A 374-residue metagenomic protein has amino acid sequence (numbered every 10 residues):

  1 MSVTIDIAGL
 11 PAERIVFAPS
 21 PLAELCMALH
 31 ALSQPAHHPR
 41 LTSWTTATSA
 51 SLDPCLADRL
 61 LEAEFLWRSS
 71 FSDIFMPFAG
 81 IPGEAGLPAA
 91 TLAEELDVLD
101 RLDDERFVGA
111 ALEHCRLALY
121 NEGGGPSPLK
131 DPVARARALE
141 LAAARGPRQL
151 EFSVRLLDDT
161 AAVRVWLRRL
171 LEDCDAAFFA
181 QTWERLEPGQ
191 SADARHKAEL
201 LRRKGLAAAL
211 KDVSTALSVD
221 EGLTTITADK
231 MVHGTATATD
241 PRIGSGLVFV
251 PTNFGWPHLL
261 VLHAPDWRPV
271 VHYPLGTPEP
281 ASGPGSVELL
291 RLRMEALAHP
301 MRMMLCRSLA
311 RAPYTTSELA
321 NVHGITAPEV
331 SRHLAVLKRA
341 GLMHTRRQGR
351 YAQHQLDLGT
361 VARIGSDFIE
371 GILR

Functional and structural regions predicted by a protein language model:
M1-T227, D240: N-terminal, charged low-complexity regulatory/assembly segments
I74, R350-Q353: Intrinsically disordered, low-complexity N-terminal regions enriched in serine/proline/glycine with scattered basic
S218, T224-Y351, R363-D367, I372-R374: Extended mid-to-C-terminal alpha-helical interaction segments
